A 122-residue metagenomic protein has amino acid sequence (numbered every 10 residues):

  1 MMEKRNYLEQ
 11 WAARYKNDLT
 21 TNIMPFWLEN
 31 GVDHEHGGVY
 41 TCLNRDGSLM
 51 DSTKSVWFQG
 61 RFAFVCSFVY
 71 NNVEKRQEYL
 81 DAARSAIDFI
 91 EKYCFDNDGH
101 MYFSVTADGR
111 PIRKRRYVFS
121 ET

Functional and structural regions predicted by a protein language model:
M1-T122: Glycan-recognition and catalytic cores of secretory/periplasmic carbohydrate-active enzymes
